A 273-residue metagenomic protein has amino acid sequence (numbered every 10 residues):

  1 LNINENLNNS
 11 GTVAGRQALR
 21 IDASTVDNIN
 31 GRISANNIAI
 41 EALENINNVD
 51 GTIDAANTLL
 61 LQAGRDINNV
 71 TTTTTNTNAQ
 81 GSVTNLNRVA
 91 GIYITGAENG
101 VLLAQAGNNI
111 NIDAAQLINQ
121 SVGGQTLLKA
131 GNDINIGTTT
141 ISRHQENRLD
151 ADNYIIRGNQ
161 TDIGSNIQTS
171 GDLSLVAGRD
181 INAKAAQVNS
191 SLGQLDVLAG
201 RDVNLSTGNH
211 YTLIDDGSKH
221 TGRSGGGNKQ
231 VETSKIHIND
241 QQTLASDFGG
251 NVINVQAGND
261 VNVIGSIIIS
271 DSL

Functional and structural regions predicted by a protein language model:
N2-L273: Binding/recognition "hotspot" determinant
